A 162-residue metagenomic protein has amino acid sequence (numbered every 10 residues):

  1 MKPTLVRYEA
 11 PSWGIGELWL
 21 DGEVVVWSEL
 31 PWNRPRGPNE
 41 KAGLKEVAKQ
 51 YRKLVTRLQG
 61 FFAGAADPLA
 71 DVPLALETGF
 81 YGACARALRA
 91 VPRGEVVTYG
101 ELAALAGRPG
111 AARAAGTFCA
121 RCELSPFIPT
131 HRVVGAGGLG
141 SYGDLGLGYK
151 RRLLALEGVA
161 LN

Functional and structural regions predicted by a protein language model:
M1-P109, L156, A160-N162: Basic nucleic-acid-binding alpha-helical/helix-turn surface characteristic of O6-alkylguanine DNA
C84, V134-G135: N-terminal alpha-helical segment
G110-P126: Regulatory, non-catalytic segments
P126-V134: Short Lys/Arg-enriched helix C-cap and helix-to-coil transition segments that create basic nucleic-acid-contact patches
G137-N162: …primarily DNA-binding HTH/wHTH and HhH modules…
